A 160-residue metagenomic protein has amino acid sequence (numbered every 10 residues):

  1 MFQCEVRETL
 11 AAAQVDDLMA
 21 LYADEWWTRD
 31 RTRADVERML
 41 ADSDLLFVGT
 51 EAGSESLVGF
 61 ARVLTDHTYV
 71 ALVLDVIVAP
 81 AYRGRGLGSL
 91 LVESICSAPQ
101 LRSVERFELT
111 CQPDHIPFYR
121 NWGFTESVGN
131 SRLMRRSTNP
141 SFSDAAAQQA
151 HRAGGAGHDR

Functional and structural regions predicted by a protein language model:
M1-R33, E51, N130, A145-R160: Short amphipathic alpha-helix that is part of the acyltransferase structural core
D35-A52, V58-I77: A conserved beta-strand-loop-helix scaffold within acyl/acetyltransferase catalytic domains
A79, Q112: Residue-level recognition of the GNAT/N-acetyltransferase active site
Y82, G86-L91: Conserved acetyl-CoA pyrophosphate-binding loop and the N-cap/start of the following alpha-helix in GNAT-like
V92, S97-C111: Conserved GNAT acetyl-CoA-binding A-motif
R106-T110, R120, T125-D144, H158: Conserved catalytic-core motifs of GNAT/GCN5-like acyltransferases
